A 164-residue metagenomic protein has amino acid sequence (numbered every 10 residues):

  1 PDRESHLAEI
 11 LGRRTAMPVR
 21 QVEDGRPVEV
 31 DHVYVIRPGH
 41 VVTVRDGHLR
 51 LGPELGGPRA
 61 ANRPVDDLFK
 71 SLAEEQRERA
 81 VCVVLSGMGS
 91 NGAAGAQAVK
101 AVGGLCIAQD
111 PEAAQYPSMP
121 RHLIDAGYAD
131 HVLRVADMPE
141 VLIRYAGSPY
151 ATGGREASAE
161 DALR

Functional and structural regions predicted by a protein language model:
P1-R164: Conserved acid/base catalytic micro-environments in cytosolic active-site loops
